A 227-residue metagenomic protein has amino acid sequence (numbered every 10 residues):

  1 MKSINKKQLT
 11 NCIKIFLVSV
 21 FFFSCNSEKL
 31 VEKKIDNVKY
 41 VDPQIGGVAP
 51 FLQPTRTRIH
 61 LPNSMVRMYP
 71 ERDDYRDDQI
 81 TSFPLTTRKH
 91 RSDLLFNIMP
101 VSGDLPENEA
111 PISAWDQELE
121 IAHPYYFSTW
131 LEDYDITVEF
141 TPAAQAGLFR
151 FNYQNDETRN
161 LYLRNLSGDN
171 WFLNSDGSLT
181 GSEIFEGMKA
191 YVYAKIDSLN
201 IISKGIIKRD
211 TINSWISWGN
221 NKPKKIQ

Functional and structural regions predicted by a protein language model:
M1-T10: N-terminal secretory signal peptides that target proteins for export/translocation
I4-N5, S19, Q145: A generic "functional-site adjacency" signal
L9-V18: Sec-dependent signal peptide recognition, specifically the positively charged N-region followed immediately by
L30-Q227: Accessory carbohydrate-recognition regions in carbohydrate-active enzymes
